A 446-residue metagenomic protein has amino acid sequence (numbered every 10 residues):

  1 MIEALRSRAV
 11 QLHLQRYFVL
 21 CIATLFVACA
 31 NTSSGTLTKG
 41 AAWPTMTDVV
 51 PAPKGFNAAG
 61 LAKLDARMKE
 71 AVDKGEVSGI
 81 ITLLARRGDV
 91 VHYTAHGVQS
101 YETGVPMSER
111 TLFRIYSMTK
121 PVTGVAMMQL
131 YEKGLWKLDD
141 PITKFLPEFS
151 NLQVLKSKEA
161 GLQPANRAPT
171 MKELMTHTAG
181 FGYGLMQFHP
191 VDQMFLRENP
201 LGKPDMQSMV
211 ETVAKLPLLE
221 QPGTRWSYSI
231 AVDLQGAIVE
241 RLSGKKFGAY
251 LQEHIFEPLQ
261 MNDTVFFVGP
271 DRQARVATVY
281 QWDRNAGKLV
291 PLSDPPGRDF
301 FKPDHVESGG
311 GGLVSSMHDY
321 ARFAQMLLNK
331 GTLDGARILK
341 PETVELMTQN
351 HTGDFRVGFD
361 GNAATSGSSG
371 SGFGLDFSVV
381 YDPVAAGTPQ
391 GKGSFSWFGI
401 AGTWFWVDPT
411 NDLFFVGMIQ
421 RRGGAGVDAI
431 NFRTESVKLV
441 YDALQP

Functional and structural regions predicted by a protein language model:
A4-F18: Bacterial N-terminal signal peptides that target proteins for export
V27-A28: C-terminal motif of bacterial Sec signal peptides marking the signal peptidase cleavage site
T38-T45, L152-Q390: Short, surface-exposed loop or secondary-structure junction motifs that flank catalytic or metal-binding residues
P44, A52-I115, L135-K137, N151-A160 (+2 more regions): Short, conserved catalytic-motif segment at the N-terminal edge
A62-K69, T82, G88, T111-I142 (+4 more regions): Active-site SXXK
S394-S396, A401-F414: Short, surface-exposed beta-strand/loop micro-motifs that present aromatic residues
R421-F432: A short acidic/glycine-rich loop-to-helix N-cap element
